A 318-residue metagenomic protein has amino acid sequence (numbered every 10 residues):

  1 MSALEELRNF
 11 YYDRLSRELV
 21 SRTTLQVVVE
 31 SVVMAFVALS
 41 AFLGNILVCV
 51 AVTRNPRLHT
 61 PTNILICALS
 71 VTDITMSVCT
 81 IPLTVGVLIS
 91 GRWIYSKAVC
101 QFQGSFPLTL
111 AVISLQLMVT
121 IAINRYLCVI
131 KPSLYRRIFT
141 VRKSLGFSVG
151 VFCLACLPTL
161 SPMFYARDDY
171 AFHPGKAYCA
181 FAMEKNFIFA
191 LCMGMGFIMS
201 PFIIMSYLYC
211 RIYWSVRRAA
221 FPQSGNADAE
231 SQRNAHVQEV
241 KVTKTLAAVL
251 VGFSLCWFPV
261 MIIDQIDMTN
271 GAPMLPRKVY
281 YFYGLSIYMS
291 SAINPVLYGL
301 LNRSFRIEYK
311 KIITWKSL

Functional and structural regions predicted by a protein language model:
M1-L43: Extracellular N-terminal segment of 7TM GPCRs
R8-S21, L88-V112, K131, R136-L145 (+1 more regions): Loop architecture of class A 7-transmembrane GPCRs
T23-A35, P61-I123, L127-I138: Extracellular TM2-ECL1-early TM3 structural module of rhodopsin-like
V32, F36-L39, A68-V71, T75 (+10 more regions): Hydrophobic residues within alpha-helical transmembrane segments of multi-pass solute transporters/permease subunits
N63, C67-S70, A111, L145-V149 (+3 more regions): Internal alpha-helical transmembrane segments of multi-pass membrane proteins, especially GPCRs
V78, P82, L157-F164, S206 (+2 more regions): Hydrophobic alpha-helical segments of membrane proteins
M183, W214-V260: Intracellular effector-coupling site of seven-transmembrane GPCRs, centered on the ICL3-to-TM6 transition
I204-M205, L255-Q265, Y281-L318: Seventh transmembrane helix
